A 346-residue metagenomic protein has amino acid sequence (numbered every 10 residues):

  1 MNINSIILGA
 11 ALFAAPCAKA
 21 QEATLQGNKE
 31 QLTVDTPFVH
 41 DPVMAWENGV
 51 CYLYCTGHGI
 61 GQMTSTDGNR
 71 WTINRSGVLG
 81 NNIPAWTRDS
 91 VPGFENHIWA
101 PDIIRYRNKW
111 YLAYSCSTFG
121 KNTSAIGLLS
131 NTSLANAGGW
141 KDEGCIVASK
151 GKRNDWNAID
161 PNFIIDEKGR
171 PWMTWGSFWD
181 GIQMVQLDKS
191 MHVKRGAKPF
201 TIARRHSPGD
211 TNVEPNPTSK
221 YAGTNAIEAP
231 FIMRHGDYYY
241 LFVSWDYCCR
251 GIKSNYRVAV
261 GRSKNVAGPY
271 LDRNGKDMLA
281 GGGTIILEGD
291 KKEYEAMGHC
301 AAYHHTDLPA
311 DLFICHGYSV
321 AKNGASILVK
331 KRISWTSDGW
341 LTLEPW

Functional and structural regions predicted by a protein language model:
M1-T24: Bacterial Sec-dependent N-terminal signal peptides
Q21-W346: Carbohydrate-active catalytic/glycan-binding domains of CAZyme proteins, especially the secreted or lumenal ectodomains
